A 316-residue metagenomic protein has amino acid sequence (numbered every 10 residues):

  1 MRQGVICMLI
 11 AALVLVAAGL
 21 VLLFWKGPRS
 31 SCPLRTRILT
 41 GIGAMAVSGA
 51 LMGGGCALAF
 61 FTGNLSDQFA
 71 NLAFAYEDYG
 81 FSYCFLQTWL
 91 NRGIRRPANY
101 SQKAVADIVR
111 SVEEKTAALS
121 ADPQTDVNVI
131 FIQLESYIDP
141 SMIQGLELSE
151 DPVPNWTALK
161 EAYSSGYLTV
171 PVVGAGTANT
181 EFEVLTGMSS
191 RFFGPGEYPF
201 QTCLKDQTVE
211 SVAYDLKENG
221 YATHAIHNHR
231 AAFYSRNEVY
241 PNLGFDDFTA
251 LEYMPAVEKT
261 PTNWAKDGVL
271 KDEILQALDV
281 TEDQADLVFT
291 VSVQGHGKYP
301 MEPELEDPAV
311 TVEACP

Functional and structural regions predicted by a protein language model:
M1-V127, E147-Y167, T202-D206, E210: N-terminal secretory/membrane-targeting segments
R110-Q124, L134, D139-P316: Solvent-exposed soluble domains appended to multi-pass membrane proteins
V129-Q133: Long, solvent-exposed extracytoplasmic domains/loops
